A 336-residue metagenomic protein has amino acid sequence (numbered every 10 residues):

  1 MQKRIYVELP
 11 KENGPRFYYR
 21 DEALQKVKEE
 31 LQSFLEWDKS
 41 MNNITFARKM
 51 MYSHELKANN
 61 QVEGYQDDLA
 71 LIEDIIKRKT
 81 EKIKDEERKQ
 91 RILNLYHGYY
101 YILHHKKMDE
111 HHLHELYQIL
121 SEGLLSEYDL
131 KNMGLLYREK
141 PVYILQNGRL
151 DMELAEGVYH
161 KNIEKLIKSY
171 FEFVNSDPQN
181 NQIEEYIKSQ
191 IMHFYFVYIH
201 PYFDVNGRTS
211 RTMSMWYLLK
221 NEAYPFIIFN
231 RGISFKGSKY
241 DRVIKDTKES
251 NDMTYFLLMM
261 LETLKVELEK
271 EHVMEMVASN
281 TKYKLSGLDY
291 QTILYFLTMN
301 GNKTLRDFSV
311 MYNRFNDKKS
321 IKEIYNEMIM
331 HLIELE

Functional and structural regions predicted by a protein language model:
M1-F203, R211-E336: FIC/Doc superfamily catalytic core
